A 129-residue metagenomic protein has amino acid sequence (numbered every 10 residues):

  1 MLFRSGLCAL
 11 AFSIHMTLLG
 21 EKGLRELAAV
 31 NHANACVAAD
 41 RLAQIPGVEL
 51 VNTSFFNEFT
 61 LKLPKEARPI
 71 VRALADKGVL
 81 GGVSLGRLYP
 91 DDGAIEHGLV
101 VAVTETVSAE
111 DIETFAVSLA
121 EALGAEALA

Functional and structural regions predicted by a protein language model:
S5-C8: Conserved phosphate/anionic-ligand binding catalytic regions in large, soluble enzymes, centered on
L10-E26: Amphipathic alpha-helix from the class-I
M16-L19, L63, L119-A122: Generic structural signal for hydrophobic core residues of well-folded globular domains
E21, I112, A125-A129: ATP-dependent carboxylate/acyl-activation modules
K22-T114: Conserved C-terminal alpha-helix-loop-beta "cap" of PLP-dependent enzymes that closes/shapes the active-site mouth
D76-G82, L119-A127: A common structural junction motif
